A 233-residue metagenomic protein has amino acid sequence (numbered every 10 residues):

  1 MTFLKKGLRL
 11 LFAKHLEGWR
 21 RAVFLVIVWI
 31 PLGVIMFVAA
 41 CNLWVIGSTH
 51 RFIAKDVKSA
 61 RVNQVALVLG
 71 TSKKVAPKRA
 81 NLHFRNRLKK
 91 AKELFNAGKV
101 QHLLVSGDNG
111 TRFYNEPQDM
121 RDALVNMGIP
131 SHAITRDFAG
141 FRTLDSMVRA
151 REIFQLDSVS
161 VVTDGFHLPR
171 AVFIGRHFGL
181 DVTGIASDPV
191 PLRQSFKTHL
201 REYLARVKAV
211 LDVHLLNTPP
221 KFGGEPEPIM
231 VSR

Functional and structural regions predicted by a protein language model:
F3, G7-L11, C41-L200: A structural signal for short, hydrophobic/glycine-enriched beta-strand patches
K5-F24: Cytosolic-side transmembrane helix boundary signature
R21-V26, Q194, T198: Residue-level signature of transmembrane alpha-helical entry/exit and packing/kink sites in multi-pass membrane
F24-N42: Hydrophobic membrane-insertion alpha-helices, especially the h-region of bacterial N-terminal signal peptides
L32, L94, V213-L215: Enrichment for repetitive, rod-forming helical segments
N63, N217-R233: Short linear elements at protein peripheries
H199-T218: A transmembrane-helix-recognition feature enriched in membrane-embedded lipid enzymes and envelope glyco-/phospholipid
